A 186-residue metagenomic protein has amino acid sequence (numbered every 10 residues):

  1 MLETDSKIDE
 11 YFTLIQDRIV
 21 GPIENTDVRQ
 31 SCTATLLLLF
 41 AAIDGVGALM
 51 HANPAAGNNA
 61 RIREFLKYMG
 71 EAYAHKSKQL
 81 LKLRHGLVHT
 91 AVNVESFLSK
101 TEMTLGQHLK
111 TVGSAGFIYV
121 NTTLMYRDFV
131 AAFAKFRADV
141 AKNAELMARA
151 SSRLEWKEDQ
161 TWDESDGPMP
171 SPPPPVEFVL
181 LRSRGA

Functional and structural regions predicted by a protein language model:
M1-S31: Charged alpha-helical initiation segments
E3, N25, R29, Y68-A186: Acidic, Ser/Thr/Gly/Pro-rich intrinsically disordered interaction regions
S6, D17, G21, A56 (+4 more regions): Generic alpha-helical secondary structure signal
D17, G21, A41-D44, K82 (+1 more regions): Generic structural signal for well-ordered, non-membrane alpha-helices
P22-L66: Short, contiguous, well-structured surface segments enriched in hydrophobic/aromatic residues
